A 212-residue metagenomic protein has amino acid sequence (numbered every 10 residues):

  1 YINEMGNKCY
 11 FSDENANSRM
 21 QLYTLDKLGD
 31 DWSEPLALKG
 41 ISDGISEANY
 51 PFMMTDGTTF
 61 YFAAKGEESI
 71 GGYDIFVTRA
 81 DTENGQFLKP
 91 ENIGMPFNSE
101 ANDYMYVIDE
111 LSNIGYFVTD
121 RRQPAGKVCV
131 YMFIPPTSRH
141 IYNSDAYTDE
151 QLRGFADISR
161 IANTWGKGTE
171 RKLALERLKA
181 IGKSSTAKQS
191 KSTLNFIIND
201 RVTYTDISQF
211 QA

Functional and structural regions predicted by a protein language model:
Y1-Q211: Short, conserved micro-motifs composed of acidic
